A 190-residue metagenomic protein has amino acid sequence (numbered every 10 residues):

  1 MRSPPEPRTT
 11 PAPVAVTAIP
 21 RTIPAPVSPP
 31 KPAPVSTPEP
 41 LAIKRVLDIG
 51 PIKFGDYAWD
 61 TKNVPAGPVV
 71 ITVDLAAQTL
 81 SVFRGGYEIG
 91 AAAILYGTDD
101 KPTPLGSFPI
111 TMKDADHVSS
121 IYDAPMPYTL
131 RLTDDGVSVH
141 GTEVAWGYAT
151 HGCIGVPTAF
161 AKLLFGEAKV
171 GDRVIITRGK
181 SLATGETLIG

Functional and structural regions predicted by a protein language model:
M1-A18, L47, F54, W59-A66 (+2 more regions): Exported/periplasmic cell-wall-interacting domains
P5-T98: Cell wall/extracellular polymer interaction/catalysis modules
